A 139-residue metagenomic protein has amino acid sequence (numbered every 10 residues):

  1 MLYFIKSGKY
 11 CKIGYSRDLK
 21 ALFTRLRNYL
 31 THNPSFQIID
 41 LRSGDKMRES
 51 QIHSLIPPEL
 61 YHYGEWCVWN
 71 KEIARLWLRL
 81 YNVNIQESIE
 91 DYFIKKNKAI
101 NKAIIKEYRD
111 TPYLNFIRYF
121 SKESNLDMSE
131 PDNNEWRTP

Functional and structural regions predicted by a protein language model:
M1-P139: Non-catalytic accessory segments flanking enzymatic or RNA/DNA-binding domains
